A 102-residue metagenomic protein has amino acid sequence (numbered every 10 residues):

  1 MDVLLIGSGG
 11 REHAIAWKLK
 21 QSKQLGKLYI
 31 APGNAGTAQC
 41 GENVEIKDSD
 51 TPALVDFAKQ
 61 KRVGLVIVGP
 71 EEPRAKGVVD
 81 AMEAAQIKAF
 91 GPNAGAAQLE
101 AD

Functional and structural regions predicted by a protein language model:
M1-G95, L99-E100: ATP-binding N-terminal substructure of ATP-dependent carboxylate-amine bond-forming enzymes
